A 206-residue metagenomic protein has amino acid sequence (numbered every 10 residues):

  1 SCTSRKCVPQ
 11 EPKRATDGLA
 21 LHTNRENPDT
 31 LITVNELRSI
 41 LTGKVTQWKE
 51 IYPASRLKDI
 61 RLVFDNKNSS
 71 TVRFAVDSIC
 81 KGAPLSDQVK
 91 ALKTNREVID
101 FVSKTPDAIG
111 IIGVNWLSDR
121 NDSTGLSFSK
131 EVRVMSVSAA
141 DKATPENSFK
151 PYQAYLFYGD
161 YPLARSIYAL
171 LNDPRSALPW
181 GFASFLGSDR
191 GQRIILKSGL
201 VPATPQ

Functional and structural regions predicted by a protein language model:
C2-Q206: Exported/periplasmic ABC-transporter solute-binding proteins
